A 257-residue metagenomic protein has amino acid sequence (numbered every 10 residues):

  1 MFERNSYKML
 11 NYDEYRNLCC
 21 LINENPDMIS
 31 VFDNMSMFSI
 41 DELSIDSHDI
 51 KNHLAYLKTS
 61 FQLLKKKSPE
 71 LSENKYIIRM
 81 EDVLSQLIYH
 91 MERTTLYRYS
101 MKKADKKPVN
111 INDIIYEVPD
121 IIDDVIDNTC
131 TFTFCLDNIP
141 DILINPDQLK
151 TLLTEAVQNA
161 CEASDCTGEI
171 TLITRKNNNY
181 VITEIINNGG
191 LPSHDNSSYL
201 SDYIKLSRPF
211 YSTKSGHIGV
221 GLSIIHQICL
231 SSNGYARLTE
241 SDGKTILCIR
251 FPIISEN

Functional and structural regions predicted by a protein language model:
Y56-S60, N74-V125: Conserved DHp (HisKA) dimerization/phosphotransfer helix of two-component histidine kinases, i.e., the long coiled-coil
Y99-A104, D141-I144, T213: Conserved micro-motifs of the catalytic ATP-binding
T129-D141: Conserved catalytic submotifs in the C-terminal HATPase_c
N159-C161: Short helix-loop "hinge" at the ATP-lid/N-box region of the Bergerat-fold HATPase_c
E169-N179: Short beta-strand/loop element within the Bergerat-fold HATPase_c
S193-P209: Short conserved segment of the HATPase_c
C229-L230: Detector for a conserved hydrophobic position within an alpha-helical segment of the HATPase_c
N233-E240: Glycine-rich ATP-binding loops of the HATPase_c
